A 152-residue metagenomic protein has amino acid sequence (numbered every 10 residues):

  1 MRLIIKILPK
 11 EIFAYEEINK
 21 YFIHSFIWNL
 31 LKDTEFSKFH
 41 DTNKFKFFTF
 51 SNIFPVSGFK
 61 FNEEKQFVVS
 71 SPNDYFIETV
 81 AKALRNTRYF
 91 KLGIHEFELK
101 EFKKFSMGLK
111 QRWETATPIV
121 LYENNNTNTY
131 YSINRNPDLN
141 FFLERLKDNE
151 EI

Functional and structural regions predicted by a protein language model:
M1-I152: RNA-interacting cores
